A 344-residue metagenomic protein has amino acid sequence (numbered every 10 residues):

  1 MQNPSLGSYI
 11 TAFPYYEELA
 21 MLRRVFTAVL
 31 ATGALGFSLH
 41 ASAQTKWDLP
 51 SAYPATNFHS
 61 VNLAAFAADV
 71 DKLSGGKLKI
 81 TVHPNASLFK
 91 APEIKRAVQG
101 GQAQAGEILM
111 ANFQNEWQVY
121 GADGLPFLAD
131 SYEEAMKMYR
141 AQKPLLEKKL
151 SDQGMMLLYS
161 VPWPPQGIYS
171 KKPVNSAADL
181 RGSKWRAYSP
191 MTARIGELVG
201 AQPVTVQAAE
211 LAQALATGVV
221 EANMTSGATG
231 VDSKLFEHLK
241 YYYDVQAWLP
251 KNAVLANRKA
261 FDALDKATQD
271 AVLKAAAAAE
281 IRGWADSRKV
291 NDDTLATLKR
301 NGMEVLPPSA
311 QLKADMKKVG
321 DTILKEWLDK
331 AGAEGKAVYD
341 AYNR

Functional and structural regions predicted by a protein language model:
L6, F26-T27, D48: Generic early N-terminus positional signal peaking at residue ~5-7
G7, G33-G36: Residue-identity detector for glycine
Y15-V29: Bacterial N-terminal signal peptides that target proteins for export
Y16-E17, Q44-E134, Q142-R344: N-terminal secretory/targeting leader peptides
S38-H40: N-terminal signal peptide c-region/cleavage motif recognized by signal peptidases
K137: Short beta-strand-centered segments that line the small-molecule binding cleft or hinge of alpha/beta clamshell
